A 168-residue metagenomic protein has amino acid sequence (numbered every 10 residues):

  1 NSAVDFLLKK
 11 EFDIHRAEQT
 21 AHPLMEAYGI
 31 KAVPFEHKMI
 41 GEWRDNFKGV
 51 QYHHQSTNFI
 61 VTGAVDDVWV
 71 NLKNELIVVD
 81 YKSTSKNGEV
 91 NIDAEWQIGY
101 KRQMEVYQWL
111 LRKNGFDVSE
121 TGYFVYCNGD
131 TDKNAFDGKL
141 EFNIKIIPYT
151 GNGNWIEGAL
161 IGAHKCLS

Functional and structural regions predicted by a protein language model:
N1-D5, V90, L140-N143, S168: Short flexible/disordered coil segments
N1-E75: Metal-dependent nuclease catalytic cores that hydrolyze phosphodiester bonds in DNA/RNA, characterized by
L8-D13, I147-N154, K165: DEDD superfamily 3′-5′ metal-dependent exonuclease/proofreading module
W43-G158: Mg2+/Mn2+-dependent nuclease catalytic core
G162-S168: Cysteine-cluster motifs in flexible loop/terminal segments that predominantly coordinate metals
